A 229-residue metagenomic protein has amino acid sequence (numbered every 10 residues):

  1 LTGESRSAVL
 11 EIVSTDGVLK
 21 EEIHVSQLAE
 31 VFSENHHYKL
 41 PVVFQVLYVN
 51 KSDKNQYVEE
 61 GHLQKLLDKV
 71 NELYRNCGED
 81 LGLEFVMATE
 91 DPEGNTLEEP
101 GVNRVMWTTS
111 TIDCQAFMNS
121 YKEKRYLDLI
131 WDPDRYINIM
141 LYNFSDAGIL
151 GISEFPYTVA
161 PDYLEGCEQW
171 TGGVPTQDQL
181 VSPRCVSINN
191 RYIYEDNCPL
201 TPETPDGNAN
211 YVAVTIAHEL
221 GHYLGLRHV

Functional and structural regions predicted by a protein language model:
T2-R6: Surface-exposed, short loops/turns at beta-strand junctions within beta-sandwich domains
V9, V13-I137, L141-A147: Propeptide-to-catalytic entry region of secreted or membrane-anchored zinc metalloproteases
Y121-H228: Active-site-proximal segment of zinc-dependent metalloprotease catalytic domains
